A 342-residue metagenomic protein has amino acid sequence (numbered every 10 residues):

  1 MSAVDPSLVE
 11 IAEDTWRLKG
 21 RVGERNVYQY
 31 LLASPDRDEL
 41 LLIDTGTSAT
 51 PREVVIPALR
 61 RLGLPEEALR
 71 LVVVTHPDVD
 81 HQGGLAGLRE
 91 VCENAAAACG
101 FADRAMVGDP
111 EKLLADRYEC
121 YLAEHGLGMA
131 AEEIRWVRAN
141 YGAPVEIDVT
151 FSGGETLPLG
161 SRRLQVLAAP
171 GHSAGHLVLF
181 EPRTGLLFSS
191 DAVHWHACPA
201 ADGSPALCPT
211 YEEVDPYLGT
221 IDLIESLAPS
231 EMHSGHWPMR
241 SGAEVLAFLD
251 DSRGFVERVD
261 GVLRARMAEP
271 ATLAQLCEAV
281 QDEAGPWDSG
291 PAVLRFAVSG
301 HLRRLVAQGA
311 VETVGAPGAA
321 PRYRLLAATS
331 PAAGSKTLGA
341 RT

Functional and structural regions predicted by a protein language model:
D5-L62, L179-W195: Conserved beta-strand hairpin/beta-sheet module of binuclear metal-dependent hydrolase folds, prominently
D14, L32, D44, H76 (+9 more regions): Divalent metal-coordination and catalytic microenvironments
D14-T15, A102, E155, R162-L164 (+1 more regions): Well-ordered beta-strand scaffold positions
L41-I43, V73, A97, L186-F188 (+1 more regions): Residue-level marker for buried hydrophobic side chains located in beta-strands that build the well-ordered beta-sheet
T47-R52, L59-T156: Active-site HxH/HxHxD metal-binding segment of metal-dependent hydrolases
T47-T50, N140, R163-L249, G254-F255: Metallo-beta-lactamase
P144, V149-P158, R162-R163, A168-A174: Charge-patterned, long linear interaction tracts outside catalytic cores
V262-T342: C-terminal regulatory/interaction regions
